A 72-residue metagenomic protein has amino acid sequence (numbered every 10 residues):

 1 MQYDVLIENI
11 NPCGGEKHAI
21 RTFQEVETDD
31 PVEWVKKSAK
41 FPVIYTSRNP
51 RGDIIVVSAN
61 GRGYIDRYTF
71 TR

Functional and structural regions predicted by a protein language model:
Q2-W34: N-terminal acidic leader/helix
I7, F23, W34-V35, I54 (+1 more regions): Extended hydrophobic/Leu-rich segments
D29-S47: A short, charged, amphipathic alpha-helix used as a generic interaction element across diverse proteins
F41-R72: Short, mixed-charge low-complexity intrinsically disordered segments
